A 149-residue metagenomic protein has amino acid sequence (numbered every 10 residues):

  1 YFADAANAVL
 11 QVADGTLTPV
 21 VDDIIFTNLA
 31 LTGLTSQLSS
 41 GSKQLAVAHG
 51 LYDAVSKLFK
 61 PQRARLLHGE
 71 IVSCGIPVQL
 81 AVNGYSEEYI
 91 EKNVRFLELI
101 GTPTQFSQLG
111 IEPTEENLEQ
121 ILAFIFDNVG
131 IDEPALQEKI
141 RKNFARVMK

Functional and structural regions predicted by a protein language model:
Y1-R95: Active-site segments that bind and position negatively charged phosphate/pyrophosphate groups
Y85-K149: C-terminal charged capping/lid subdomain of soluble metabolic enzymes
